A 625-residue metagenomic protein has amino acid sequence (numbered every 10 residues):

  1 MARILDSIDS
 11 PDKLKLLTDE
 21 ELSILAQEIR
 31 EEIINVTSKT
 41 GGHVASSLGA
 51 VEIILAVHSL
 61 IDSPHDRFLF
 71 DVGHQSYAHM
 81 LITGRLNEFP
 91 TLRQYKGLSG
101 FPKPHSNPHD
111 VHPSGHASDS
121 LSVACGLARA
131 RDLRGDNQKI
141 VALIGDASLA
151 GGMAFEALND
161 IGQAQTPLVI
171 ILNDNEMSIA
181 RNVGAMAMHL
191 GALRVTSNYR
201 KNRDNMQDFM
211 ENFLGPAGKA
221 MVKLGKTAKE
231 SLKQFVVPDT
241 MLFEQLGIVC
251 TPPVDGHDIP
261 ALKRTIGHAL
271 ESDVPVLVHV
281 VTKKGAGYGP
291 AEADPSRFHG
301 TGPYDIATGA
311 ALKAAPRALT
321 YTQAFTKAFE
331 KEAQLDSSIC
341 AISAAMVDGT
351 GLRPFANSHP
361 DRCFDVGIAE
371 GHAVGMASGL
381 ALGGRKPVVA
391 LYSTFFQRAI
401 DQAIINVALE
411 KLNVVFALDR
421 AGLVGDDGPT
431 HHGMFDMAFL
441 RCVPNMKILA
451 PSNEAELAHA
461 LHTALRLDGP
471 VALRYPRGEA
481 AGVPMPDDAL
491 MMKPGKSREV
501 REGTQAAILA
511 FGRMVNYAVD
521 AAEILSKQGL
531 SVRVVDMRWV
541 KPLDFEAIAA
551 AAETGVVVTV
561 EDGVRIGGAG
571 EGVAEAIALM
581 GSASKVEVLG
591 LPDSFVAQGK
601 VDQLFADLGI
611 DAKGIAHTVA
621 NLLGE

Functional and structural regions predicted by a protein language model:
M1-L81, L242-I248, D255-L262, H279-V280: N-terminal amphipathic, basic-rich helices that act as targeting or association modules
H43-A164, Y321, E332, S338-I339 (+2 more regions): Cofactor-binding active-site loop characterized by glycine-rich and histidine/acidic residues
R67, V274, T282-F396, Q402-L412 (+2 more regions): Non-catalytic terminal/interface segments that mediate subunit docking, oligomerization, and allosteric communication
E176-F325: Long, well-ordered, tryptophan-enriched scaffold segments
M221-P290, N413-L418, D436-D487, A612-E625: Structural signature of the thiamine diphosphate
V237-D239, R264-G267, H299-G300, T320-L335 (+4 more regions): Glycine-/acidic-rich phosphate or pyrophosphate-binding loops and their flanking alpha/beta elements
Y304-R317, G425-D427, K447, E571-E625: Peripheral docking tails and interdomain loops at the edges of cofactor- or intermediate-handling domains
D365, A522-E523, K527-A551: Generic long, charged, amphipathic alpha-helical segments
